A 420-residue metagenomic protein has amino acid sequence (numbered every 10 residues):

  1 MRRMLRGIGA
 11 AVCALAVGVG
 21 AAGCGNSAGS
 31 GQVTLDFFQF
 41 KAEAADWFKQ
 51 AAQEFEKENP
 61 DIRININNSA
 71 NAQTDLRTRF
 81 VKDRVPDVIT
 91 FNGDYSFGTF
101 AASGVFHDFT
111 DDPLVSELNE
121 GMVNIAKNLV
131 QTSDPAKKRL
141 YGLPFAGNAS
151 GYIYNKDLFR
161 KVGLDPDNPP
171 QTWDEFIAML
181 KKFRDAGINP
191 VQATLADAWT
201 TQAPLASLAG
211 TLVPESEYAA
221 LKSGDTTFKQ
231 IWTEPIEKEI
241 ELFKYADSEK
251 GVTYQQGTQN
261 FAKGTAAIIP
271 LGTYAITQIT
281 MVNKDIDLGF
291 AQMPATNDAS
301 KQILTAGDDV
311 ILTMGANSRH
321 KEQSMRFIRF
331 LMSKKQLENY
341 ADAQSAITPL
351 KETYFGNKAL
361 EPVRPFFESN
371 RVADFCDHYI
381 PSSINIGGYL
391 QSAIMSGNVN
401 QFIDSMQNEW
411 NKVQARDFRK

Functional and structural regions predicted by a protein language model:
R2-C13, G18-T99, S103, V115 (+9 more regions): Conserved N-terminal structural module of periplasmic/extracytoplasmic solute-binding proteins
K57, K138, V162, E237 (+2 more regions): Extracytoplasmic/periplasmic substrate-recognition and gating elements
D94-G151, I177, P204: Hinge/lid segment of periplasmic solute-binding proteins
F106, Y274-Q278, V310-I384, F418-K420: Mature extracytoplasmic/periplasmic domains
T110-I125, P169, L212-E234, M281-N283 (+1 more regions): Short, solvent-exposed loop/beta-turn-alpha elements that line the ligand-binding surface or hinge of extracytoplasmic
K137-F145, S150, E175-S223, A266: Extracytoplasmic/periplasmic solute-binding protein
R160, P166, E338, S369-K420: Conserved C-terminal helix/tail region of periplasmic/extracytoplasmic solute-binding proteins
M179-K182, L221-K250: Glycine-centered hinge/linker elements that transmit conformational signals in sensory and ligand-binding systems
